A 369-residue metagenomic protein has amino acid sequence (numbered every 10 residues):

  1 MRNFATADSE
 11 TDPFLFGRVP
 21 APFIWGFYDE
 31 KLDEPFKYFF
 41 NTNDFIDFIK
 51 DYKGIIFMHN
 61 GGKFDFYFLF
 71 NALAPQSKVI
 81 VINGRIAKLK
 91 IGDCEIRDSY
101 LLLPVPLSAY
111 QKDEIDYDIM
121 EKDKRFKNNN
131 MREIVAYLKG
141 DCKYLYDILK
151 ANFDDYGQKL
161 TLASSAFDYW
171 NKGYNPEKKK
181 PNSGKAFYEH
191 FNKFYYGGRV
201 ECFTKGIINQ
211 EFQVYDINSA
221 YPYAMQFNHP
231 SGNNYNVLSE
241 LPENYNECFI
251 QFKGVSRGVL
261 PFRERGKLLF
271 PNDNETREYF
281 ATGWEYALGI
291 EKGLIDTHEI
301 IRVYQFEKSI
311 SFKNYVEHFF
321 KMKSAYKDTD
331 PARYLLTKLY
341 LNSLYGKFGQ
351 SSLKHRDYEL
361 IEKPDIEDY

Functional and structural regions predicted by a protein language model:
M1-F4, L15-Y369: Conserved acidic
D12: Conserved Rossmann-like nucleotide-cofactor binding loop
